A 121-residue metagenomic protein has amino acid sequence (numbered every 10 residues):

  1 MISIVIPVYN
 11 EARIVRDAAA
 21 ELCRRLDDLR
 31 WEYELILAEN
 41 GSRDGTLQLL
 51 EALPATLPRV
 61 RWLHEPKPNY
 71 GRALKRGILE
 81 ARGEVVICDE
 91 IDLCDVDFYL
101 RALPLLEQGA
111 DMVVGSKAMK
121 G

Functional and structural regions predicted by a protein language model:
M1-S3, E34: Cell-envelope/extracellular polymer assembly enzymes that use nucleotide-activated donors
E11-I14, S42, Y70: Donor nucleotide-sugar binding loop of glycosyltransferases
E11-L26: Short, well-formed alpha-helical segments that are part of the catalytic scaffolds of diverse glycosyltransferases
A19-A20, L47, G83, D97-E107: Short alpha-helix within the catalytic core of nucleotide-sugar-dependent glycosyltransferases
Y33-I36, L47-E80: Conserved donor nucleotide-binding strand/loop of the catalytic core
E39-Q48, L93: A conserved acidic beta->alpha catalytic loop
V86: Short aromatic/hydrophobic "clamp" motif used to bind/position activated sugar donors
L100-G121: Conserved donor NDP-sugar-binding/catalytic core segment of glycosyltransferases
